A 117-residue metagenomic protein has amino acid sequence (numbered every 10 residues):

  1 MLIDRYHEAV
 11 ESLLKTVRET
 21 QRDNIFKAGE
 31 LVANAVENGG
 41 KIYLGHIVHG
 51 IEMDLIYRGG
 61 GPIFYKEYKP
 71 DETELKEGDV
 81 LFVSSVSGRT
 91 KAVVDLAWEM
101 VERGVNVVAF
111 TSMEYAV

Functional and structural regions predicted by a protein language model:
M1-E19: Generic N-terminal amphipathic, Lys/Arg-enriched alpha-helix
L2, N24-K27, I47: Short, contiguous, pocket-lining structural segments that sit at or immediately flank catalytic/ligand-binding sites
I3, Q21-D23, G60, V107: A short linear-motif detector with a strong N-terminal bias
E11, G29, A33, M53-I56: Predominant activation on well-ordered alpha-helical scaffold segments within soluble catalytic domains
L14-N24, L81-T90: Short, glycine-rich nucleotide/cofactor-binding loops
K15, E30-N34, W98: Surface-exposed alpha-helical segments enriched in charged/polar residues
T20-E37: A short, well-structured juxtamembrane/interface segment
E37, K41, H46-V117: Glycine-rich phosphate-binding loops that contact phosphosugars or nucleotide phosphates
